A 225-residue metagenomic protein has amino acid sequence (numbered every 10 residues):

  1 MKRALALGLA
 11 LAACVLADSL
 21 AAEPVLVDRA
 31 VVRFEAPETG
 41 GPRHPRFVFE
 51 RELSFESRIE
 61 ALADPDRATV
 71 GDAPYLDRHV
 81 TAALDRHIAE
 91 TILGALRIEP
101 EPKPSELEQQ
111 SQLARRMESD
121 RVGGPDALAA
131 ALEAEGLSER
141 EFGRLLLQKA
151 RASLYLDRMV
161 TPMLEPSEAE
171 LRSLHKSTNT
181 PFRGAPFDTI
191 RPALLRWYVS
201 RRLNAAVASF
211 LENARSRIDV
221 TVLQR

Functional and structural regions predicted by a protein language model:
M1-A4: Positively charged n-region of N-terminal signal peptides that target proteins for export
A6-V15: Bacterial N-terminal signal peptides
L20-L146, P166-E170, A205: N-terminal targeting/tethering segments
L20-R43, P181-R225: A C-terminal, polar beta->alpha supersecondary segment
G94, A129, L156-D157, T161 (+1 more regions): Amphipathic alpha-helical segments within well-ordered protein domains
A134-S138, G143, M159-F187, R202-L203 (+1 more regions): Acidic/polar surface patches and capping/hinge elements
R151-A152: Small-residue hinge/turn detector
